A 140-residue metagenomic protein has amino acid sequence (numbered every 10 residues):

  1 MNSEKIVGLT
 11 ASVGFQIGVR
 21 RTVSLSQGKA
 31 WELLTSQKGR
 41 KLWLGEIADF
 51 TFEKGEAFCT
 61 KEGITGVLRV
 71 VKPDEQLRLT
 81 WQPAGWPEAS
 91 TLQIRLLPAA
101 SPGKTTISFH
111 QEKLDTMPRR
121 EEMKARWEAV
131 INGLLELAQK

Functional and structural regions predicted by a protein language model:
M1-D49: Hydrophobic ligand-binding cavity/cleft-lining segments
Q16, A84-V130, L134-E136, K140: Beta-strand/loop substructures that line and gate deep hydrophobic ligand-binding cavities in soluble
G18-S24, C59, V67, R95: Generic structural detector for well-ordered beta-strands
S24, E53, K61, L97-A99 (+1 more regions): A structural detector for beta-sheet-dominated domains
Q27-G28, R69-D74, L96-T106: A short, structured loop/turn motif at beta-sheet edges
A30-L34, R40, L68, L77-L79 (+3 more regions): Hydrophobic pocket/interface hotspot
K38-G85, T91: Glycine-rich portal/gate segments that line the openings of hydrophobic small-molecule binding cavities
